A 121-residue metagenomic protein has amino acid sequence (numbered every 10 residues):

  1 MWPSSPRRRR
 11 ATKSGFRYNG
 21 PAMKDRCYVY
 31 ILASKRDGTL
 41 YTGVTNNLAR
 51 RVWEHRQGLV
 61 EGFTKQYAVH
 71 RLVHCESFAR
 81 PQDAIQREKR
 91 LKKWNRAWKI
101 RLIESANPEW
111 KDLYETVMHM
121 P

Functional and structural regions predicted by a protein language model:
M1-S77, Q82-K89, A106-P108, D112-P121: GIY-YIG nuclease catalytic motif and its immediate N-terminal context
L48, W94-N95: A short acidic/small-residue loop/turn micro-motif
R90-L91, L102: Hydrophobic side chains within alpha-helical segments
A97-I103: A short, polar/charged loop-to-alpha-helix boundary motif
